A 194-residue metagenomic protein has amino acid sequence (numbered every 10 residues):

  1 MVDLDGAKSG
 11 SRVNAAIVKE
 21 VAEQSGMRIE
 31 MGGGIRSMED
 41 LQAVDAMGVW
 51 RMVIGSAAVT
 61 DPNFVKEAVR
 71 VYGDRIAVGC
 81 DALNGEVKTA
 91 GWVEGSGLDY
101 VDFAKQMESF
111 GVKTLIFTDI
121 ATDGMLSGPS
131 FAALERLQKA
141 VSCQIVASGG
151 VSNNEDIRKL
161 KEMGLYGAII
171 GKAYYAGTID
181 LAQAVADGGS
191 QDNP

Functional and structural regions predicted by a protein language model:
M1, I29-G33, M52-I54, I76-C80 (+3 more regions): Hydrophobic faces of well-ordered beta-strands that scaffold small-molecule active sites in alpha/beta enzyme cores
M1-N14, S56, I116-S127: Glycine-rich, proline-tolerant flexible connector loops at the mouths of alpha/beta enzymes
R12-K19, P62, V93-D102, S127-R136: Charged helix-capping and loop-helix junction motifs
I17, S25, I29-W50, A132-G167: Catalytic cores of alpha/beta
V21, V44, A68, Q106-M107 (+3 more regions): Generic structural signal for hydrophobic
I35, Q42-F64, D119-A121, G149-N153 (+1 more regions): Glycine-rich phosphate-binding active-site loops on the catalytic face of alpha/beta enzymes
Q42-D45, V49-D123: Conserved anion-binding
N84-G95, M125-G128, E135-R136, Q144-S148 (+3 more regions): Active-site-adjacent loop and "lid" segments of alpha/beta metabolic enzymes
